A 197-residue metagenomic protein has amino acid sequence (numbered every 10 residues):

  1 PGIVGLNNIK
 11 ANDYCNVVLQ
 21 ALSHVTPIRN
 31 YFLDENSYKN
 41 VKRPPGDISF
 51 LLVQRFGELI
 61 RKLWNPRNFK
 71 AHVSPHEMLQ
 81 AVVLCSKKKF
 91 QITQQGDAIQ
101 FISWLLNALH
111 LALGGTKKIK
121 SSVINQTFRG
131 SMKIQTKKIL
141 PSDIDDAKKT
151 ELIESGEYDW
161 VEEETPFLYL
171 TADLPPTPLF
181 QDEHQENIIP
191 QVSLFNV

Functional and structural regions predicted by a protein language model:
P1-V197: UBL (ubiquitin/ubiquitin-like) substrate-recognition surfaces within cysteine isopeptidase catalytic folds
